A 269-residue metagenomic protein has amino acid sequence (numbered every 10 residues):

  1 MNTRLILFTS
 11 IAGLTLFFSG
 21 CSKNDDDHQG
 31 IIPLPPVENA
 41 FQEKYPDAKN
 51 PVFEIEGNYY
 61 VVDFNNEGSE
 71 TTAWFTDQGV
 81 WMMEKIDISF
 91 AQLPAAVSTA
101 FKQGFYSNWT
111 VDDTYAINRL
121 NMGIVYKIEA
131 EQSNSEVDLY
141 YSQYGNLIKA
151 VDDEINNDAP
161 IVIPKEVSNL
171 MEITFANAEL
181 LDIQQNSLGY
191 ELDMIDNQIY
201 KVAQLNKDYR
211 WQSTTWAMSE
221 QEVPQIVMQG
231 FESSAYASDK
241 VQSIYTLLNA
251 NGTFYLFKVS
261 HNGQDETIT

Functional and structural regions predicted by a protein language model:
N2-A48: Bacterial Sec-dependent N-terminal signal peptides
G30-T269: First exposed extracellular module after export/assembly in secreted or surface-exposed proteins
